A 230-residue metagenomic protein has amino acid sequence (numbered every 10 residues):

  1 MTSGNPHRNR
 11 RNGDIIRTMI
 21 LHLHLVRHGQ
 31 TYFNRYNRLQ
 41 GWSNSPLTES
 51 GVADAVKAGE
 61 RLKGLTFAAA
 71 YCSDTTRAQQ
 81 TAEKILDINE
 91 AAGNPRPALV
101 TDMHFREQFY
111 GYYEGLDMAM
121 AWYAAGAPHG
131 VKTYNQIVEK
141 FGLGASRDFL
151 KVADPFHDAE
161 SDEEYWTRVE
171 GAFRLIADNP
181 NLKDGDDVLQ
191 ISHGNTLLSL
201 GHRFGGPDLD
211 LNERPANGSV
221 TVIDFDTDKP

Functional and structural regions predicted by a protein language model:
M1-A68, T75, Q80-E83, D87-A91 (+1 more regions): An N-terminal RHG(E/S)-centered segment typical of histidine phosphatases
L23, D184-G194: Generic beta-sheet signal
G29, G194-N195: Active-site metal-binding loops of divalent metal-dependent hydrolases
G59-N135, D210, P215: Phosphate-coordination/substrate-recognition cap region in phosphate-metabolizing enzymes
G64-T66, I176-D186: Glycine-rich phosphate-binding loop signature in dinucleotide/nucleotide-binding domains
C72-S73, T167, I191-S192: Short beta-strand scaffold positions
H129-E164: Short glycine/proline- and acidic residue-enriched helix-loop micro-motifs that form flexible lids or anion-recognition
P207-K229: Domain-level recognition of soluble alpha/beta enzyme cores, biased toward histidine phosphatases/phosphomutases
